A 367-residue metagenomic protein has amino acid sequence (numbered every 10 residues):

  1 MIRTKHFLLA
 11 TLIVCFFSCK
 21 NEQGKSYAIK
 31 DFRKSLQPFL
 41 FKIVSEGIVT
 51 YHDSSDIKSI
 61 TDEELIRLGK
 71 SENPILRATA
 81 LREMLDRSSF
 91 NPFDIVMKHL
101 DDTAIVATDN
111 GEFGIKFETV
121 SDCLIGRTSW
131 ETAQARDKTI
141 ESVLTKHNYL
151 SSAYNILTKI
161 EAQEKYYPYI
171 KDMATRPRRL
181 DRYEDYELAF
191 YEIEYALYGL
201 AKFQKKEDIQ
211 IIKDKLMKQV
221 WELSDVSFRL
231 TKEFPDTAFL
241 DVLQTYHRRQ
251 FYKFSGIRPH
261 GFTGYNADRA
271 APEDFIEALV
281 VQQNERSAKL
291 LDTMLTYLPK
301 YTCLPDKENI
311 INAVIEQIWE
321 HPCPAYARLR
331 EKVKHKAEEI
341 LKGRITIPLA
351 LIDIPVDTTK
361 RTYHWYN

Functional and structural regions predicted by a protein language model:
M1-I29: Bacterial Sec-dependent N-terminal signal peptides
Q23-D62, I75: N-terminal leader/linker segments that initiate helical-solenoid repeat arrays
G24-I29, K58-G69, F90-D102, Q134-S142 (+6 more regions): Amphipathic alpha-helical scaffolding segments comprising HEAT/armadillo-like alpha-solenoid repeats
K34, P38, D102-D109, A135 (+1 more regions): Function-determining sites in protein domains
F41-K58, A78-R87, D109-A133, L150-Q163 (+6 more regions): Structural detector for internal amphipathic alpha-helices that build alpha-solenoid repeat scaffolds
G69-I75, H99-N110, R176, Y186-L188 (+5 more regions): Short coil turns that connect the paired helices of HEAT/ARM alpha-solenoid repeats
E72-L76, R87-F90: Short, solvent-exposed loop/edge-beta patches enriched in aromatic
C323-N367: Eukaryotic acidic, Ser/Thr-rich intrinsically disordered low-complexity regions
